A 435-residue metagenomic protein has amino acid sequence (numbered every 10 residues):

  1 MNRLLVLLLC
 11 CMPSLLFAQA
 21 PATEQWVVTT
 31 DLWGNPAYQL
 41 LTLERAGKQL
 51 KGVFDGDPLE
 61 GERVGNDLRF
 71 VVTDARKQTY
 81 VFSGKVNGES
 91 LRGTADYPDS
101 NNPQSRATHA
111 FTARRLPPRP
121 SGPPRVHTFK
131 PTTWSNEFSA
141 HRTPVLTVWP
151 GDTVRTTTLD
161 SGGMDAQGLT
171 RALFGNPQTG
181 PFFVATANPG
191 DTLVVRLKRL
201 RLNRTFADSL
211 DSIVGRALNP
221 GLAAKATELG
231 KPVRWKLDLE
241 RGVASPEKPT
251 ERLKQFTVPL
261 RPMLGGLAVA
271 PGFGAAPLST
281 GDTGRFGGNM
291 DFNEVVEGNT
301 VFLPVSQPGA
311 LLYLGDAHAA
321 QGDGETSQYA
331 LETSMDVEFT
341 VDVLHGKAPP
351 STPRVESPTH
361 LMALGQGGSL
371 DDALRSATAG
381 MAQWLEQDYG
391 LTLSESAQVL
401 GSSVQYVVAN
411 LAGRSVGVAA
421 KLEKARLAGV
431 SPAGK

Functional and structural regions predicted by a protein language model:
V6-L15: Bacterial N-terminal signal peptides
Q19-Q104: Central antiparallel beta-sheet cores of small beta-barrel/beta-sandwich binding domains
P120-T170: N-terminal, Lys/Arg-enriched amphipathic/low-complexity engagement segments that precede the first folded domain
K130-S139, R171-Q178, L278-F286: Short, structured beta-strand/loop micro-motifs enriched in basic residues and often containing a Trp
S161-A172, L200-L210, G309-A319, A409-A412: Short, Lys/Arg- and Gly-enriched loop/turn segments at beta-strand edges
L202-V295: Intrinsically disordered, low-complexity linker/loop segments enriched in Gly/Pro and charged/polar residues
L260-N289, N293-D371: Conserved mixed alpha/beta catalytic, RNA-binding, or beta-rich assembly cores of soluble enzyme, regulatory
